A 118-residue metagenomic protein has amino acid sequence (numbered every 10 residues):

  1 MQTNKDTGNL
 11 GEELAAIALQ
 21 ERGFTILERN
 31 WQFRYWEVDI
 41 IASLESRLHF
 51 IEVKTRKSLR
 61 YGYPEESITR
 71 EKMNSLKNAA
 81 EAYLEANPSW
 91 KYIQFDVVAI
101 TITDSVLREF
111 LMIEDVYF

Functional and structural regions predicted by a protein language model:
M1-R29: Acidic-basic catalytic patches of nuclease active cores, encompassing PD-(D/E)XK and other metal-cofactor nuclease
L19, V38-L59, L76: Conserved catalytic cores of phosphodiester-cleaving nucleases, focusing on short active-site segments
T25, L48, Y92: Hydrophobic "anchor" residues on beta-strands that sit immediately upstream of conserved functional sites
F33-W36: Short acidic/glycine-enriched loop/turn segments that link adjacent beta-strands
S43-L44, E65, E81, K91 (+2 more regions): Positively charged, solvent-exposed patches that mediate nucleic-acid binding
K57-K77: Mg2+/Mn2+-dependent nuclease catalytic core
K77-N87: Metal-dependent nuclease catalytic cores in nucleic-acid-processing enzymes, especially RNase H-like/related
A86-F118: Domain-level recognition of nuclease-like catalytic cores that cleave nucleotide substrates
